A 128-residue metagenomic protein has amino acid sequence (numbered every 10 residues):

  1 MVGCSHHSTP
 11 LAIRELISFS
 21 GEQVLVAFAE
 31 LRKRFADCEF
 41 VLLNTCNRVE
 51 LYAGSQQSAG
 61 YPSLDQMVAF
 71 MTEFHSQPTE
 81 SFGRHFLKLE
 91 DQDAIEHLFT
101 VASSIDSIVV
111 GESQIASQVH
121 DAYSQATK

Functional and structural regions predicted by a protein language model:
M1-K128: N-terminal ligand-binding/catalytic initiation module
